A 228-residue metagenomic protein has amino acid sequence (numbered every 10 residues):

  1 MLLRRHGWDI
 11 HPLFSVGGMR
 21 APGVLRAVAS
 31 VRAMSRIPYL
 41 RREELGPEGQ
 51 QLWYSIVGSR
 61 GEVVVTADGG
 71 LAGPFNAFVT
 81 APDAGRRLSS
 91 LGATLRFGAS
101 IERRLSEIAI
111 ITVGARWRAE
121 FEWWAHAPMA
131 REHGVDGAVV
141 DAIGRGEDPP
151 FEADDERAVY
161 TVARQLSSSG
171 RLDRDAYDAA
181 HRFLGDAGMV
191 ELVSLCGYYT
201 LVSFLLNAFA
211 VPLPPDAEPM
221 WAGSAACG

Functional and structural regions predicted by a protein language model:
V16, A21-A33: Short, Lys/Arg-enriched N-terminal segments with co-localized hydrophobic residues within the first ~10-30 amino acids
V28-R103, W221-G228: Secretory/endomembrane lumenal or extracellular ectodomains immediately following the signal peptide
P74-F78, L88-L95, I108-G114, I143-G144 (+2 more regions): Short alpha-helical scaffolding segments that buttress acidic/His motifs in well-ordered protein cores
A84-R86, E107, V113-H133, G137: Conserved alpha-helical segments that form or flank metal/cofactor-binding pockets of metalloenzymes
A127-A153: Histidine/lysine/aspartate-rich catalytic loop segments that bind and position anionic ligands
A153-V193: Acidic/histidine-rich alpha-helical segments that form the ligand environment of transition-metal centers
A179-H181, G197, L205-G228: Acidic, carboxylate-rich catalytic segments that either coordinate divalent cations
